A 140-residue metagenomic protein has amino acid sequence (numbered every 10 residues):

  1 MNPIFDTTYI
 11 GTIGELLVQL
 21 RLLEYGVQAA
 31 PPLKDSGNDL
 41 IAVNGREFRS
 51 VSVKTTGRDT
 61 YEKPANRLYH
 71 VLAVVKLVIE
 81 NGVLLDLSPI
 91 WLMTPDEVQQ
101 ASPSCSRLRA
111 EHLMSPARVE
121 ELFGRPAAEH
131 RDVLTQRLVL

Functional and structural regions predicted by a protein language model:
M1-S36, A42-L140: Mixed-charge (Asp/Glu-Lys/Arg
